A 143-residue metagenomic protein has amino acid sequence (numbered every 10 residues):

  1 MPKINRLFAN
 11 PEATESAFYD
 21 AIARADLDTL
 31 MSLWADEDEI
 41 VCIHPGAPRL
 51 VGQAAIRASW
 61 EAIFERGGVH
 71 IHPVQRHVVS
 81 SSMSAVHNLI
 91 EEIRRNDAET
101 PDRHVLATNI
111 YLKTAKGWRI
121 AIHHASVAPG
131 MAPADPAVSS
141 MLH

Functional and structural regions predicted by a protein language model:
M1-A35, I40-H143: A beta-strand edge to alpha-helix "cap/lid" segment located at domain peripheries
